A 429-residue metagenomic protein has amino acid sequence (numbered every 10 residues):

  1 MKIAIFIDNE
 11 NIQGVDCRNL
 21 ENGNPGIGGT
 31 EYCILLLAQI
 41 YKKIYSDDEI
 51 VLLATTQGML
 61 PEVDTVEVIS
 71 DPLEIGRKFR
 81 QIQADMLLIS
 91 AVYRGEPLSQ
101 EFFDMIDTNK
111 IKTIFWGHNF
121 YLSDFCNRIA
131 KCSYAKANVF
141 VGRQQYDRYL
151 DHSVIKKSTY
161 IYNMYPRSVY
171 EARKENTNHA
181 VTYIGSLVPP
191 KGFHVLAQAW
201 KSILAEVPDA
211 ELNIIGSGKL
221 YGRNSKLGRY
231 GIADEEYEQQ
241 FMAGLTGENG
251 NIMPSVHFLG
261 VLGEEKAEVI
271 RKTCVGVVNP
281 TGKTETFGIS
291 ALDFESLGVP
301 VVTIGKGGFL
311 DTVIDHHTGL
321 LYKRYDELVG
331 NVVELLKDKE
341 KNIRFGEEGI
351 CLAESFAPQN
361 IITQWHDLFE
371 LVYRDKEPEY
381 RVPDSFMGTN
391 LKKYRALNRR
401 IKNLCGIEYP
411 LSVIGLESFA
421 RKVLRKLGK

Functional and structural regions predicted by a protein language model:
K2-F6, V139, A172-L204, L212-I215: Conserved donor-binding/catalytic core segment of Leloir-type glycosyltransferases
F125-S158, Y165-V169: A short, active-site helix/loop in glycosyltransferases that binds the activated sugar's phosphate group
S225-V261: Nucleotide-activated donor-binding/catalytic signature segment of Leloir-type glycosyltransferases, i.e., the conserved
A267, I289-S296, L310-D311, H317: Short alpha-helical segment that forms part of, or immediately flanks, the ligand-binding pocket in carbohydrate-active
R271-T286: Acidic donor-binding loop of glycosyltransferase active sites
P300-T303, L321: Short hydrophobic beta-strand element within catalytic cores of glycosyltransferases and related nucleotide-activated
D315-D326, E334-E340: Conserved acidic donor-binding segment of nucleotide-sugar-dependent glycosyltransferases
I350, S355-K429: C-terminal amphipathic helix plus adjacent low-complexity, charged tail appended to glycosyltransferase catalytic
